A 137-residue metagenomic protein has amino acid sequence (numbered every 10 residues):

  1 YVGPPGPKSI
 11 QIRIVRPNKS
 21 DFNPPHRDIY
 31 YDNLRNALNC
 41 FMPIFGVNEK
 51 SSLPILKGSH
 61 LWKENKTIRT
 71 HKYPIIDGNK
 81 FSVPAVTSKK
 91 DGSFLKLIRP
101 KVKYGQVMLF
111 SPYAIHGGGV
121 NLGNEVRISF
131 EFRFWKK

Functional and structural regions predicted by a protein language model:
Y1-L56: Conserved double-stranded beta-helix
R27, I44, S111-P112, F132: Residues immediately flanking
L38, Q106, I128: Residue-level detector of short, conserved catalytic/binding motifs and their immediate flanks
M42, N124-K137: A short hydrophobic beta-strand segment most commonly corresponding to one strand of the jelly-roll/cupin
K50-I115: Double-stranded beta-helix
A114-G117, W135-K137: Short Gly/Pro-enriched loop/turn and capping motifs at secondary-structure junctions
G119-G123: Short proline/glycine-enriched turn/loop segments at secondary-structure junctions
